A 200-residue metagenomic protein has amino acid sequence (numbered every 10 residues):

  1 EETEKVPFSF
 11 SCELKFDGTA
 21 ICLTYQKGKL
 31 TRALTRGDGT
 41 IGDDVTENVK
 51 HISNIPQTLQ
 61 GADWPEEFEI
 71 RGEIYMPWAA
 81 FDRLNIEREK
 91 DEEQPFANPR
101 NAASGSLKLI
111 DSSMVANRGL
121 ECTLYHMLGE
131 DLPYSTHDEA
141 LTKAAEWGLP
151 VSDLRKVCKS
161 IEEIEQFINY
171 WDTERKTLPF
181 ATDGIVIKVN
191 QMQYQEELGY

Functional and structural regions predicted by a protein language model:
E1-Y200: RNA/tRNA-interacting regions in translation and RNA-turnover enzymes
